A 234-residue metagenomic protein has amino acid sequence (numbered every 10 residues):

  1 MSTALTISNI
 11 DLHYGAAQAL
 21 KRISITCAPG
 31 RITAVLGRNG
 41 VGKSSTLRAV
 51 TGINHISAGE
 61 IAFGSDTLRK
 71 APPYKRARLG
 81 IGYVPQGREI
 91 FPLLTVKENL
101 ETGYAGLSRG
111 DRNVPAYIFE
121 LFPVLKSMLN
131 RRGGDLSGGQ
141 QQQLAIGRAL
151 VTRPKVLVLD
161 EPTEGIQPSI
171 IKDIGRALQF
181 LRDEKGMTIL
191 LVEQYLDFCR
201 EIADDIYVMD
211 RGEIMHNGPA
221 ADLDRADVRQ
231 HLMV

Functional and structural regions predicted by a protein language model:
L5-I7, L20: Conserved structural motif at the start of ABC-family nucleotide-binding domains
L36-R38: The feature captures the beta-strand-to-loop junction immediately N-terminal to the Walker
T51: Helix-to-loop junction immediately C-terminal to a conserved catalytic motif
G59-T67, L79, D111-V114, E120: Conserved ABC transporter NBD signature motif
R132-L136, Q140: Conserved ABC ATPase signature
A149-L150: ABC ATPase C-loop
K172-G186: Helical segment within the ABC ATPase nucleotide-binding domain
